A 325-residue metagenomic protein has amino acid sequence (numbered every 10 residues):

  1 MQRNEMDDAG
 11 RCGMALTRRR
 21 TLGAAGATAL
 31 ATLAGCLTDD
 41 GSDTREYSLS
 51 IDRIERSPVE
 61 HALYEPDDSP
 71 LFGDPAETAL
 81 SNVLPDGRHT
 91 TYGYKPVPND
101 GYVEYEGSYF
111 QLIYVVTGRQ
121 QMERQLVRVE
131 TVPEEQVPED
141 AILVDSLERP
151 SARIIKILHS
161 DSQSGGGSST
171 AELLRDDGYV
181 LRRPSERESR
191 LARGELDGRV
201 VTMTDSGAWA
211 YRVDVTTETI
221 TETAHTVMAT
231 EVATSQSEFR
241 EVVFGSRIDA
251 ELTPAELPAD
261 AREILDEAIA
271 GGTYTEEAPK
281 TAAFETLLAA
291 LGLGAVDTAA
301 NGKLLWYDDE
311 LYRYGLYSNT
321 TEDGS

Functional and structural regions predicted by a protein language model:
M1-S325: Terminal disorder- and signal-encoded targeting elements
